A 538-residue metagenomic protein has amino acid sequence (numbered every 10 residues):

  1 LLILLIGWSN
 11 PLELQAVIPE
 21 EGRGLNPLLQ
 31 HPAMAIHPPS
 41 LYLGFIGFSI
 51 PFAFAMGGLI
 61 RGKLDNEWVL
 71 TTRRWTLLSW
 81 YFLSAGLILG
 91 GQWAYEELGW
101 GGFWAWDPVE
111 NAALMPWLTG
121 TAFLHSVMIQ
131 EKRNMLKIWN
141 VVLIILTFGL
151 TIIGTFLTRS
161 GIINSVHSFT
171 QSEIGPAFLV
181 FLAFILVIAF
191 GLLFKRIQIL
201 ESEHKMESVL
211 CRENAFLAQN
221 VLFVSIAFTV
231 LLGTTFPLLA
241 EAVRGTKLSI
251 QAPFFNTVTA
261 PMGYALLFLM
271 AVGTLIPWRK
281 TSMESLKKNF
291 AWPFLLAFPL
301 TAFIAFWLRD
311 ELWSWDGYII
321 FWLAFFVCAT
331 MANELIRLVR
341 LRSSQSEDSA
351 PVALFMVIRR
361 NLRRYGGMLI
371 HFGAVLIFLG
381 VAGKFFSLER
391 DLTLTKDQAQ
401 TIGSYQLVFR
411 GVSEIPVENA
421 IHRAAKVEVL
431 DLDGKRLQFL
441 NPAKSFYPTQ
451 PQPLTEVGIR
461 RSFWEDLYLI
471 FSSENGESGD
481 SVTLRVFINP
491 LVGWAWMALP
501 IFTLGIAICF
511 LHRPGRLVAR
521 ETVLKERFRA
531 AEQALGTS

Functional and structural regions predicted by a protein language model:
L1-S538: Solvent-exposed, non-transmembrane regions of integral membrane proteins
